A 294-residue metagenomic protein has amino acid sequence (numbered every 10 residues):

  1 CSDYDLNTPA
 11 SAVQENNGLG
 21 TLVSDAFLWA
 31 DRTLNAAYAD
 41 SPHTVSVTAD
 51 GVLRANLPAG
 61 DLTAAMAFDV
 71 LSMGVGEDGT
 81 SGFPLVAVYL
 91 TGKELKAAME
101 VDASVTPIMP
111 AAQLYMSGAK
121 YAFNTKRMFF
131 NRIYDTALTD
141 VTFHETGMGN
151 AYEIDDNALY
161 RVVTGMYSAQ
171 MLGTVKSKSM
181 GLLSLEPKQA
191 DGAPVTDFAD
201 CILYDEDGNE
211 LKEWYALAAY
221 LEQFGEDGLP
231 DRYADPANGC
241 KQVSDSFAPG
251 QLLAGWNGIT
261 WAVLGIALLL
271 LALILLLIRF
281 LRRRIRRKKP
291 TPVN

Functional and structural regions predicted by a protein language model:
C1-N294: Catalytic centers of hydrolytic enzymes
